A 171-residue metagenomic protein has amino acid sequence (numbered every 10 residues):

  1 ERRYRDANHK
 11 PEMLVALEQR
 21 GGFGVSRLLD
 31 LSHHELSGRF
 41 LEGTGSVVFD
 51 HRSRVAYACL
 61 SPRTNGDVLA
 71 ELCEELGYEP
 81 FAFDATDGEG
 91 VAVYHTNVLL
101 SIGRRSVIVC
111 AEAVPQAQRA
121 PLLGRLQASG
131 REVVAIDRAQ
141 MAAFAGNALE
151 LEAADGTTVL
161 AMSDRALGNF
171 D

Functional and structural regions predicted by a protein language model:
E1-D171: The feature marks the mature, well-folded catalytic cores of soluble enzymes
